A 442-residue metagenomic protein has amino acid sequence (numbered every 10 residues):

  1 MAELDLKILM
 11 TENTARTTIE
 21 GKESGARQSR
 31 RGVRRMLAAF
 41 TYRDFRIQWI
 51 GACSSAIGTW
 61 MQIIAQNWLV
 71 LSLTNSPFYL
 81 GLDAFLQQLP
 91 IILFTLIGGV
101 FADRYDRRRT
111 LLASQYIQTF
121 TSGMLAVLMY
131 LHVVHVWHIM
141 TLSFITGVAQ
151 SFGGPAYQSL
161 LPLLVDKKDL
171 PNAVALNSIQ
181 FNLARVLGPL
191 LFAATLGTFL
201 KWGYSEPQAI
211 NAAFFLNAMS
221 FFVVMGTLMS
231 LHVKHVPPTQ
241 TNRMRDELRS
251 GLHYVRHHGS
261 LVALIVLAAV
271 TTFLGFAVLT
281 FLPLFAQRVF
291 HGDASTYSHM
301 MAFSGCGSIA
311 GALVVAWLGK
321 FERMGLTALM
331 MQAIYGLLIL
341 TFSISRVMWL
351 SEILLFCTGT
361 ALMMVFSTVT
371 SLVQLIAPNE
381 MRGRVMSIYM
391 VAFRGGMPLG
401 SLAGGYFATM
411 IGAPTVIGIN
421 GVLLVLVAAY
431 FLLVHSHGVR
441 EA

Functional and structural regions predicted by a protein language model:
E3-L9, N13-R16, D83, R104 (+6 more regions): C-terminal transmembrane bundle of multi-pass solute transporters/carriers
E20-R46, V233-V266: Juxtamembrane intracellular "pre-TM" segments in multi-pass secondary transporters
T41, S72, D103-R104, H132 (+7 more regions): Membrane-helix boundary and inter-helical linker elements of multi-pass secondary transporters
F45, P77, R107, V136 (+9 more regions): Membrane-helix interface/capping residues of multi-pass secondary transporters
R46-Q66, L82-A102, D106-S122, H138-G197 (+7 more regions): Substrate-agnostic recognition of the 12-TM MFS/MFS-like secondary transporter fold
M61-F78, T280-S295: Short amphipathic helix-loop junctions that connect adjacent transmembrane helices in Major Facilitator Superfamily/SLC
N67-L73, A126-L131, L187-F215, R288-V289 (+1 more regions): Transmembrane alpha-helix termini and helix-breaking/packing motifs in multi-pass membrane transporters
S159, L163, Q208-I210, F214-R243 (+1 more regions): Helix-loop junctions on the cytosolic side of multi-pass membrane transporters, especially the intracellular loop
